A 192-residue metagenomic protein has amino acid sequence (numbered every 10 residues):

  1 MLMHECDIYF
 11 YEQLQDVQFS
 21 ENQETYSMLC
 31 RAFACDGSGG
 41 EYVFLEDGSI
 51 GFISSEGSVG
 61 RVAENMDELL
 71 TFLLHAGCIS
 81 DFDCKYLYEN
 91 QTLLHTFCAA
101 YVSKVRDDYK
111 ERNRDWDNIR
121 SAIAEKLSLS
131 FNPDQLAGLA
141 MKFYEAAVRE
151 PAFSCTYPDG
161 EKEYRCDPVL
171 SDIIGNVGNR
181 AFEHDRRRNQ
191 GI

Functional and structural regions predicted by a protein language model:
M1-G57, C84-E89, Y101-I192: A surface-exposed partner-binding patch
S54-T92: Compact, glycine/acidic-enriched structural inserts
T96-A100: Hydrophobic alpha-helical interaction segments
